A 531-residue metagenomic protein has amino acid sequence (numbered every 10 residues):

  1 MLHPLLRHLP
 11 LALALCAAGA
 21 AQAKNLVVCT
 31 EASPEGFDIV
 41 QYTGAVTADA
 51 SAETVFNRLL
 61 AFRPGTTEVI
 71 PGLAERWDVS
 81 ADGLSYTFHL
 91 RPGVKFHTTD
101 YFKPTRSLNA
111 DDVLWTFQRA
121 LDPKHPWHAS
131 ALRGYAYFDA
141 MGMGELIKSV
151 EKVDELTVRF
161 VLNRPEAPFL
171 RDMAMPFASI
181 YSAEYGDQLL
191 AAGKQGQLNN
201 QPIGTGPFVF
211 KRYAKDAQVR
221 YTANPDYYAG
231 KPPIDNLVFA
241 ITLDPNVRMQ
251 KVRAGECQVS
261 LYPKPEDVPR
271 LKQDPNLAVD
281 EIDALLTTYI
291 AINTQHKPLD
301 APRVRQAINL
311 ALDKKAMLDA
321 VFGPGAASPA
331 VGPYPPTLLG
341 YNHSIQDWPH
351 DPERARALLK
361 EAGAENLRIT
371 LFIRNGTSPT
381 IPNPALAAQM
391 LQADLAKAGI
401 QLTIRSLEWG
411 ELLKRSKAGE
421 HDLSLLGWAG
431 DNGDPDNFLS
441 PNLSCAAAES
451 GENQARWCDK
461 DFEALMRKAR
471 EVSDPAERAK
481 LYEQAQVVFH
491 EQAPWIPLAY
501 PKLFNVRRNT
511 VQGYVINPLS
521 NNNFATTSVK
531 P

Functional and structural regions predicted by a protein language model:
K24-T30, A50, A167, A214 (+5 more regions): Detector for C-terminal structural segments
C29-D82, Q118, H125, Q201-T205: N-terminal lobe/hinge region of extracytoplasmic solute-binding protein
S33-A50, L73-A74, D100-P104, A167-S179 (+3 more regions): A structural "hinge/loop" feature
E75-W127, R159, K251, P298-D300: Aromatic- and charge-enriched surface segment that lines or borders ligand/interaction sites
H89, D112, L121-G186: Surface-exposed binding/hinge segments that line and control ligand-binding clefts or catalytic entry sites
G193-N199, N224-R270: Ligand-site clamp/hinge motif
F208, N293, L299, S328-A362 (+1 more regions): Structural transition elements
T222-P225, A284-A307, A311, A320 (+1 more regions): A bilobed periplasmic-binding-protein/Venus flytrap-type ligand-binding module shared by bacterial periplasmic
